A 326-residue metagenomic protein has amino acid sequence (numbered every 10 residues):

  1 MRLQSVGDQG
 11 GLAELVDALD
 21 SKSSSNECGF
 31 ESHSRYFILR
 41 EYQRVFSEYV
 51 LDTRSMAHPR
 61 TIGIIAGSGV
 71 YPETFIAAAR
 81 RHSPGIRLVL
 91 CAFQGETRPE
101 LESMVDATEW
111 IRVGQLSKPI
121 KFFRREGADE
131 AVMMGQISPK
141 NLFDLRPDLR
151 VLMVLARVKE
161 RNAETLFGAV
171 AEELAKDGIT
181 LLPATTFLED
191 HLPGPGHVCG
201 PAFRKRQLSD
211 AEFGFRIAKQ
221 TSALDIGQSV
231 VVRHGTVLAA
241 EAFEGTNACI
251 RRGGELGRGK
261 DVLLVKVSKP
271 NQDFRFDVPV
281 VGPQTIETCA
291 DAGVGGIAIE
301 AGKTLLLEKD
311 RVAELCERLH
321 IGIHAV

Functional and structural regions predicted by a protein language model:
M1-G7, L39-Q43: N-terminal, intrinsically disordered charge-dense segments
E14, G29-F30, Y36, R54-S55: Short, positively charged low-complexity motifs
S55-H58, R81-S83, L101, R124-E126 (+7 more regions): Solvent-exposed alpha-helices and their adjacent loops that cap or buttress functional pockets in soluble metabolic
A57-F93: N-terminal basic/disordered segments at the start of proteins
I64-A66, L90-C91, A131-M134, A163 (+5 more regions): General beta-strand structural signal in soluble alpha/beta enzymes
S68-P72, A79, G95, E164 (+1 more regions): Conserved mixed alpha/beta catalytic, RNA-binding, or beta-rich assembly cores of soluble enzyme, regulatory
I86, F93-A128, L145-L155, A248-V326: Feature captures the catalytic cores and cofactor-binding loops of soluble hydro-lyases/lyases that act on carboxylate
L116-L188: N-terminal glycine-rich phosphate/adenylate-binding segment common to multiple enzyme folds
